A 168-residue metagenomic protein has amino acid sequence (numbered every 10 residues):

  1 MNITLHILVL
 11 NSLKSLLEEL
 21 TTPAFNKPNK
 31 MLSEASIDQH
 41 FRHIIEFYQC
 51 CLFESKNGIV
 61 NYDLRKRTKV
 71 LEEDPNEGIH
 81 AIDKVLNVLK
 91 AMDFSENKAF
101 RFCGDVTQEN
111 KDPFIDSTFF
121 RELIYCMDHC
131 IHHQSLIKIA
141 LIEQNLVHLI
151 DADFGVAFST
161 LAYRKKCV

Functional and structural regions predicted by a protein language model:
M1-T22, D38-K56: Alpha-helical bundle segments that constitute or directly flank the non-heme di-iron/ferroxidase center
N2-V9, I37, D74-A81, C126-H129: Amphipathic alpha-helix face/heptad-repeat signature
K14, F41, I79, D83-L86 (+1 more regions): Non-transmembrane alpha-helical segments in soluble domains of secreted/periplasmic/extracellular proteins
L17-A24, T107-F114: Short amphipathic alpha-helical segments and their helix-coil junctions
N26-L64, K111-G155, L161: Short, contiguous alpha-helical
F47-A91, K98-D112, L146-V168: Short, helix-capping/interhelical loops that line the mouth of catalytic, cofactor-, or ligand-binding pockets
